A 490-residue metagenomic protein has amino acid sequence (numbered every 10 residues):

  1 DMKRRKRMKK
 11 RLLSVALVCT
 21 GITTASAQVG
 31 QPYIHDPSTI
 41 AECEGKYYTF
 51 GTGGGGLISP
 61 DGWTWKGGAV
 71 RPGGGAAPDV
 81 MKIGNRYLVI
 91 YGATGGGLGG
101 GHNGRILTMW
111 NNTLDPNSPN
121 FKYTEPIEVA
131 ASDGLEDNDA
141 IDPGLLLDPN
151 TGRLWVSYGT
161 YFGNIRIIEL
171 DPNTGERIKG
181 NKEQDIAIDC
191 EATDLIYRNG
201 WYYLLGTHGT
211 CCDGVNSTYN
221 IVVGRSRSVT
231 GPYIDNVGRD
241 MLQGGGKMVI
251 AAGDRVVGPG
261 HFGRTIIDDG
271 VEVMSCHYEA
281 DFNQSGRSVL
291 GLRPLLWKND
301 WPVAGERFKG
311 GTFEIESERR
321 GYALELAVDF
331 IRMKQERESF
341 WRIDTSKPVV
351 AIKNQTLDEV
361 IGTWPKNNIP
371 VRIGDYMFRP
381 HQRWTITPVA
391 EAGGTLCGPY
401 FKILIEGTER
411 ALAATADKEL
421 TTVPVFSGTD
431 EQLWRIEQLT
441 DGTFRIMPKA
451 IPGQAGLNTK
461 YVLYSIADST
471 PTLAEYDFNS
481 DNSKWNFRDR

Functional and structural regions predicted by a protein language model:
D1-R7: Short, Lys/Arg-enriched N-terminal segments with co-localized hydrophobic residues within the first ~10-30 amino acids
R11-G21: Sec-dependent N-terminal signal peptides
T23-A27: Sec/Tat signal peptide C-region and signal peptidase I cleavage site
Q28-I141, L147-C190, Y197-I250, D269-T312 (+2 more regions): Beta-rich carbohydrate-recognition and catalytic domains
I34-P37, G75-A77, A140-D142, C190-T193 (+5 more regions): Conserved positions at the start
S38, D79, G144, D194 (+7 more regions): Short, surface-exposed charged micro-motifs
G144, A252-I266: Signature of short aromatic-glycine-proline-rich micro-motifs recurring in repeat-based ectodomains
G311-R490: Lectin-like carbohydrate-binding module/patch detector with strong preference for beta-trefoil
